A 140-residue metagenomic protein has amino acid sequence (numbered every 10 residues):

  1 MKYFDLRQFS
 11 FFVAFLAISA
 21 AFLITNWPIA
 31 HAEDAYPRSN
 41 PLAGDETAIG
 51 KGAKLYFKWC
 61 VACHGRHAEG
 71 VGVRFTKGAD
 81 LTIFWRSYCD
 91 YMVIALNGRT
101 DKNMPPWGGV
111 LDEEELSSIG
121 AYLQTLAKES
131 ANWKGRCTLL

Functional and structural regions predicted by a protein language model:
M1-E46, C137-L140: N-terminal export/targeting leaders of redox proteins
E33-L42, E46, K54-K58, P105-L140: Flexible coil segments in periplasmic/lumen-exposed cytochrome c-class electron-transfer proteins
R38, K77, T100: Residues that flank catalytic or metal-binding motifs in active/ligand-binding sites
L42-A53, G65-L96: Gly/Gly-Pro-rich "capping" loops immediately C-terminal to redox-active cysteine motifs in periplasmic/lumenal
C60-C63: Short cysteine clusters
H67, R99, L126-S130: A general structural signal marking secondary-structure boundaries and capping sites
D90, K102-N103: Substrate-binding/catalytic groove segments of enzymes that remodel or degrade extracellular structural polymers
